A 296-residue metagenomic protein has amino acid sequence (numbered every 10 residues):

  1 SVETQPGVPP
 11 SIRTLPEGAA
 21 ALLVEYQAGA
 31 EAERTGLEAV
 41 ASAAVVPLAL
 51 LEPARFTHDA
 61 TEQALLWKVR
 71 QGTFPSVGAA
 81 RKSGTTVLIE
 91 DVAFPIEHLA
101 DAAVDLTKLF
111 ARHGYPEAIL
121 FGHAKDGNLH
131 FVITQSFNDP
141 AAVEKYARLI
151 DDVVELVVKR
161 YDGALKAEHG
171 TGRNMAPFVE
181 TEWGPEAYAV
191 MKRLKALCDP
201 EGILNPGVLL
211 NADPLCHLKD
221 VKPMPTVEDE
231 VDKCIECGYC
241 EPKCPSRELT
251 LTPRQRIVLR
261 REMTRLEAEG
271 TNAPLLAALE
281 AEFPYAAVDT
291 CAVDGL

Functional and structural regions predicted by a protein language model:
S1-A167, T171-L218, K222-S246: Noncatalytic alpha-helical scaffold of FAD-dependent oxidoreductases
L210-D232, E241-P242, R247-L296: Ferredoxin-type iron-sulfur electron-transfer modules in oxidoreductases and energy-metabolism complexes
